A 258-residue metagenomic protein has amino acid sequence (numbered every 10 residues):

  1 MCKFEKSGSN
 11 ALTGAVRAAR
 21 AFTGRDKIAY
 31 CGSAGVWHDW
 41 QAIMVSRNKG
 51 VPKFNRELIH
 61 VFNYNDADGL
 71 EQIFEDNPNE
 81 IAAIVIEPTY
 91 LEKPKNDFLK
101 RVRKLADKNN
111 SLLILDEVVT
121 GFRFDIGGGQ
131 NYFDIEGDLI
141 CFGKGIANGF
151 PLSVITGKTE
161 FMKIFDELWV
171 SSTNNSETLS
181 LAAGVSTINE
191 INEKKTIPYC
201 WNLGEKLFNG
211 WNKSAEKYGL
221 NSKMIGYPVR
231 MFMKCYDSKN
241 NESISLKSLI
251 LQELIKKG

Functional and structural regions predicted by a protein language model:
M1-G258: Conserved N-terminal phosphate-binding loop of PLP-dependent enzymes in the Aspartate aminotransferase
